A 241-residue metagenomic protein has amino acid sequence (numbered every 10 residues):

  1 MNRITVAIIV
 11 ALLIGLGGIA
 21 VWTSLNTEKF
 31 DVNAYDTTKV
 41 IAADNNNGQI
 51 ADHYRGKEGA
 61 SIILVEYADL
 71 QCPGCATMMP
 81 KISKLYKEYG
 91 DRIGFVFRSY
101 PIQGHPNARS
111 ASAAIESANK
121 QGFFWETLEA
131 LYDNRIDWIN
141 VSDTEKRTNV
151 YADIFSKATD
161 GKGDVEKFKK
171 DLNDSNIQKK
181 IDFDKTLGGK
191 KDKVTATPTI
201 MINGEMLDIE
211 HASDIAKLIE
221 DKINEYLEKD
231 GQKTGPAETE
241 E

Functional and structural regions predicted by a protein language model:
M1-F30, D153-E241: C-terminal cap of thioredoxin/glutaredoxin-like
L25-I41: Ser/Thr/Pro/Gly-rich low-complexity linker/stalk segments immediately outside membranes or between
N45-I62, K87: A short beta-strand-turn-helix
N45-N47, T77, K180: Short secondary-structure boundary/capping elements
Q49-H53, K81-I82, K185-L187: A generic local structural motif
Y54-R55, W138, L172: Short clusters of hydrophobic/aromatic residues that line enzyme substrate/ligand-binding pockets
G56, V65, D208: Residue-level detector of conserved, well-ordered beta-strand and adjacent loop positions that form binding/recognition
A60, V65-L70, A76-T159, D192-T195 (+2 more regions): Structural alpha/beta surface segment adjacent to cysteine/selenocysteine redox centers across thiol/disulfide enzymes
